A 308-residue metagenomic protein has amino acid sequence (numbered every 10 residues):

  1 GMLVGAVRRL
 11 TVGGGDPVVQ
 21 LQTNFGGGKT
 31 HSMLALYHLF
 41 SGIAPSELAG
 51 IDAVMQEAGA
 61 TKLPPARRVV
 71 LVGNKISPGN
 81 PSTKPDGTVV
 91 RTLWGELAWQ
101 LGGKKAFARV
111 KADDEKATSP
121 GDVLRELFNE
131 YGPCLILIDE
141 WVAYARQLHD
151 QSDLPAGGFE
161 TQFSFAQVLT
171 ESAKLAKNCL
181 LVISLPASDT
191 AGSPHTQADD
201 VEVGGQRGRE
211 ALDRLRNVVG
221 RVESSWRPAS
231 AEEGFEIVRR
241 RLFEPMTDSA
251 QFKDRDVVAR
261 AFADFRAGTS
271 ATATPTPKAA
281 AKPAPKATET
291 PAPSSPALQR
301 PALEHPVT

Functional and structural regions predicted by a protein language model:
G1, V19-N24, H31-V123, S225-R240: P-loop NTPase motor core
G1-V12: N-terminal pre-Walker A segment at the start of P-loop NTPase domains
P17-N24, K29-S32, A66-V69, G132-L137 (+4 more regions): Beta-sheet entry/capping signal
Q22-G27, L36-L39, L71-I76, D139-R146 (+4 more regions): An acidic- and aromatic-residue-enriched active-site/binding cleft used to recognize and process polar
G59, P64-G79, R91, E171-L175 (+2 more regions): Conserved P-loop NTPase catalytic core
Q100, V123-E130, A156-L180, L212-V222: Substrate-engagement module of ASCE P-loop NTPases
A106-E140, H149, E160, A176: Mid-core helix/loop region of P-loop NTP-binding domains shared across ATPases and GTPases
Y144-F159, G192-P194: Conserved ATPase-coupling elements of RecA-like P-loop NTPase cores
